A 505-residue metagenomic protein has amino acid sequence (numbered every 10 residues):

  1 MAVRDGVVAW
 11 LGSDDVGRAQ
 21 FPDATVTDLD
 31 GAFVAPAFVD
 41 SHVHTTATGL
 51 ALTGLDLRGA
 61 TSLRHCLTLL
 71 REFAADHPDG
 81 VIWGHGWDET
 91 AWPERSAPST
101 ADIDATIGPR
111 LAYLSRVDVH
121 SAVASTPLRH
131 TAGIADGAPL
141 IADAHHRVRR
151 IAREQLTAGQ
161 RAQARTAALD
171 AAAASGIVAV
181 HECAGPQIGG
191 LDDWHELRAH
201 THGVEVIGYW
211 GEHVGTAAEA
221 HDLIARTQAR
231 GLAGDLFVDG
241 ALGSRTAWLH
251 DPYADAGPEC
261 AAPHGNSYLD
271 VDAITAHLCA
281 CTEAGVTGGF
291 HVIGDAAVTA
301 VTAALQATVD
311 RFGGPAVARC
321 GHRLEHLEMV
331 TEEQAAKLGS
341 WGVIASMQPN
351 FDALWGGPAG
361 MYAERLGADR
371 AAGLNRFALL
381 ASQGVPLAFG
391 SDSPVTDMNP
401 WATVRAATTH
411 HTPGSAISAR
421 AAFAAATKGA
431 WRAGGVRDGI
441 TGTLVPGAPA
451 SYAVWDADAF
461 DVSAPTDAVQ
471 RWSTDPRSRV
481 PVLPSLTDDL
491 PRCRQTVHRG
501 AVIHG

Functional and structural regions predicted by a protein language model:
A2-A218, G243-A297, G321, A368 (+2 more regions): Divalent metal-binding segments
G6, G31, H42, C66 (+13 more regions): Divalent metal-coordination and catalytic microenvironments
T126, G190-D193, V298-Q306, W355-Y362 (+2 more regions): Histidine/acidic-residue-rich catalytic or RNA/ligand-binding cores of hydrolases and nuclease-related proteins
H200-D235, G321-E328, E332, A359-V385: Phosphate/diphosphate-binding loops
T227-R230, Q306-T308, L338-S346, Q383-P386 (+1 more regions): Glycine-enriched alpha-helix->loop->beta-strand junction motifs that scaffold or abut catalytic
S267-T308, A433-D456: Long hydrophobic segments that form regular secondary structure
V286-D295, S346-P349, L380-A402, G447: Short acidic/histidine-rich active-site segments
R405, T412-P413, S418-K428, R432 (+2 more regions): C-terminal cap of metal-dependent C-N hydrolases
